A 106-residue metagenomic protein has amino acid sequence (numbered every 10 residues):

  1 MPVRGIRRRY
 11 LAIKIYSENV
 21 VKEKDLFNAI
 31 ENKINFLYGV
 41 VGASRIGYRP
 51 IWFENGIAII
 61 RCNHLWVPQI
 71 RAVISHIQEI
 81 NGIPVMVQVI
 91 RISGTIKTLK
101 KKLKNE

Functional and structural regions predicted by a protein language model:
M1-L37, R45, P84-E106: Intrinsically disordered, low-complexity polar/charged tails and linkers
I30, I70-I77: Short amphipathic alpha-helices in soluble, non-transmembrane regions that often serve as interface/regulatory elements
V41: Short, conserved catalytic or adaptor-binding loops enriched in Gly and charged residues
G47-E54: RNA-recognition motif
R61-P68: Helix N-cap motif at beta-to-alpha junctions
H64, I74, S93: A short beta-strand motif that forms part of the nucleic acid-binding face of small beta-barrel RNA-binding folds
Q78-I83: Arginine/glycine-rich "motif VI" loop of SF2 helicases in the C-terminal RecA-like domain
